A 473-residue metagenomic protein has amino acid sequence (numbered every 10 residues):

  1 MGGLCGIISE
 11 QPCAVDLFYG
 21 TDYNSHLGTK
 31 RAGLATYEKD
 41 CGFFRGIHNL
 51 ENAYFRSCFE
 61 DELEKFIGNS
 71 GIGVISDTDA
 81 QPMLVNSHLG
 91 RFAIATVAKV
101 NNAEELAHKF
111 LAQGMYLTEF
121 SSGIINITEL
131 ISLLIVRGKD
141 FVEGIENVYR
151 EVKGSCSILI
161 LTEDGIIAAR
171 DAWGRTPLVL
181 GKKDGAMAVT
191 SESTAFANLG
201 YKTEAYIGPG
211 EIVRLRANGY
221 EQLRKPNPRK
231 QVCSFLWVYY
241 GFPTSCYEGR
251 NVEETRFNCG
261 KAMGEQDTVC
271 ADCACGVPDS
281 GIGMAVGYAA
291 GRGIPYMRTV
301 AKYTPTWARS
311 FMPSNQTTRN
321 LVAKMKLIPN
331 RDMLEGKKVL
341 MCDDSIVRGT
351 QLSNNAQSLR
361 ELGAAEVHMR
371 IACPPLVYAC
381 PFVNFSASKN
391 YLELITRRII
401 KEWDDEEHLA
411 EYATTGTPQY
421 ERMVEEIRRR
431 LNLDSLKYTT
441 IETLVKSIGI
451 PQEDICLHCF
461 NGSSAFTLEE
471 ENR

Functional and structural regions predicted by a protein language model:
M1-G208, R214-A271, V277, E366: Conserved short alpha-helical segments that host acidic/polar catalytic motifs at enzyme active sites
P12-A14, N102, R175-P177, F196-A197 (+6 more regions): Flexible loop/turn segments at secondary-structure boundaries
R31-T36, R298-T304, V367-C373: A generic structural motif
Y37-D40, E163-G165, G276-M284, G291 (+4 more regions): A glycine-rich phosphate-binding loop feature that marks nucleotide/adenosyl-phosphate handling sites
D164, G200-Y206, A356-R473: PRPP-dependent phosphoribosyltransferase catalytic core
A195, K202-T203, I207-E211, K261-D267 (+4 more regions): Phosphate/diphosphate-binding loops
A274, G281-Y288, R292, Y296 (+3 more regions): Extended, hydrophobic alpha-helical segments in both membrane/secreted and soluble proteins
G293-V339, V377-K389: Short, glycine/charge-rich flexible loops or terminal/linker lids adjacent to PRPP-binding catalytic cores
